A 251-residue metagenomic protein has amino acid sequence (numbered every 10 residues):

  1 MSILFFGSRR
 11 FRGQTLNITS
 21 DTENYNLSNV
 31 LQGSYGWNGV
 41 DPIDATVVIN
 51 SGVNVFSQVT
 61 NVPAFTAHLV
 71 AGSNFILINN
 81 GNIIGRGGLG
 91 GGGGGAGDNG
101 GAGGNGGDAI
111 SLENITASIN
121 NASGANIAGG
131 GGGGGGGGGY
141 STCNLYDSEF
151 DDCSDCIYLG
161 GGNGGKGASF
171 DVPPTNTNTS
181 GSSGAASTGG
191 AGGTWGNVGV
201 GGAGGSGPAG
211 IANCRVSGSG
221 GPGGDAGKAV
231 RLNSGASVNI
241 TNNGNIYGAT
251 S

Functional and structural regions predicted by a protein language model:
S2-S251: Glycine-centric low-complexity repeats
